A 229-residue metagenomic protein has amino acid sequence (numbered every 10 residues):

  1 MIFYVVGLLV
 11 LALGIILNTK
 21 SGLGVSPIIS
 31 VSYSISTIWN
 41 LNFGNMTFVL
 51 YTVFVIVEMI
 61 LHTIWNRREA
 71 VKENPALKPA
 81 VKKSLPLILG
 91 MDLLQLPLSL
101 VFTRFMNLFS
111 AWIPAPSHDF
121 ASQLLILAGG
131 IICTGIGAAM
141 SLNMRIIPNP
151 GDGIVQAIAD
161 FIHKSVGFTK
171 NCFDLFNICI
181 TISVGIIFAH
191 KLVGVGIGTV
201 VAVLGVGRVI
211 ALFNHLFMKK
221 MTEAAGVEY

Functional and structural regions predicted by a protein language model:
M1-Y229: Core subunits and conserved enzymes of cellular information-processing and envelope-translocation systems across
